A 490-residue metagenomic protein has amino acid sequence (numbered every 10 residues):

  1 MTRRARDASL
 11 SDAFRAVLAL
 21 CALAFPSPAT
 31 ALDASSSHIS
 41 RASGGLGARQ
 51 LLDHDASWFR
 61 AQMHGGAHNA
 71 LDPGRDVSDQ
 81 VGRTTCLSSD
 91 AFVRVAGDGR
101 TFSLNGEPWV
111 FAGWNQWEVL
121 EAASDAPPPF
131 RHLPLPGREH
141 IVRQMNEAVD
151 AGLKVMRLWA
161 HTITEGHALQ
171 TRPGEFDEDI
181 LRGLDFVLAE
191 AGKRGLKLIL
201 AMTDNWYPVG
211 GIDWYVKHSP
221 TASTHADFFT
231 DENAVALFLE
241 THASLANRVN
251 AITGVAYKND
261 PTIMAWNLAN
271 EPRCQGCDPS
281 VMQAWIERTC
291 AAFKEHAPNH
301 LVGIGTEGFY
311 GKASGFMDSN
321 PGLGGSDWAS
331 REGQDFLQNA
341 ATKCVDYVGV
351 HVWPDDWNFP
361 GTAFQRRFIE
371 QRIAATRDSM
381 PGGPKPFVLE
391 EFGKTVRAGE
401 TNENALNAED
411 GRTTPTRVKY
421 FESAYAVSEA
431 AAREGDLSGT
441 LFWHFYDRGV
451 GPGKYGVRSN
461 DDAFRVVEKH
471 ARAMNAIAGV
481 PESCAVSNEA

Functional and structural regions predicted by a protein language model:
M1-S9: N-terminal secretory signal peptides that target proteins for export/translocation
D12-P28: Cleavable N-terminal signal peptides of Sec/SRP-targeted secreted and luminal proteins
A19-C21, G66, T101: Residue-level detector of alpha-helical transmembrane segments in integral membrane proteins
S27-R83, A490: Low-complexity, Pro/Ser/Thr-rich intrinsically disordered segments of extracellular/cell-surface proteins
W58-F59, D79-P386, F392-S428, A432-A473 (+1 more regions): Active-site mouth of glycoside hydrolases
A478-A490: C-terminal helix/juxtamembrane-tail motif
